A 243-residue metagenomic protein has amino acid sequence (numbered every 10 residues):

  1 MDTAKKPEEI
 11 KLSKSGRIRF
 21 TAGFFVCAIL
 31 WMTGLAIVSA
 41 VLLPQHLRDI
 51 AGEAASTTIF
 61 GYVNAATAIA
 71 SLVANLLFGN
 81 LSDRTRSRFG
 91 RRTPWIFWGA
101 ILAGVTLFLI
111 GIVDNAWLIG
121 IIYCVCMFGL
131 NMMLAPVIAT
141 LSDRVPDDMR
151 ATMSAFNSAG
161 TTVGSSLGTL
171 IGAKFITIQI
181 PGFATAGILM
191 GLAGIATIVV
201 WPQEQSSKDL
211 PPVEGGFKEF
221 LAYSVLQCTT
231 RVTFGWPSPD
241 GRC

Functional and structural regions predicted by a protein language model:
M1-K5, V199-L221: Flexible cytoplasmic inter-helical loops of multi-pass small-molecule transporters
K6-A68, L226, T230-C243: Helix-loop boundary and gating motifs at the non-cytosolic
V26-T33, T106-I110, D114-M133: Hydrophobic core of transmembrane alpha-helices in multi-pass small-molecule transporters, especially MFS/SLC-type
F60-S82: Central cavity-lining transmembrane alpha-helices of secondary-active solute carriers, predominantly the Major
T67-L72, A151-A173: Glycine-rich segments within core transmembrane alpha-helices of 12-TM secondary carriers
R92-L109: Structural signature of the two symmetry-related core transmembrane helices
W98, P181-V199: Symmetry-related core transmembrane helices of the 12-TM Major Facilitator Superfamily/SLC fold
V125-G160: Cytoplasmic helix-loop-helix junction between adjacent transmembrane helices in 12-TM secondary transporters
